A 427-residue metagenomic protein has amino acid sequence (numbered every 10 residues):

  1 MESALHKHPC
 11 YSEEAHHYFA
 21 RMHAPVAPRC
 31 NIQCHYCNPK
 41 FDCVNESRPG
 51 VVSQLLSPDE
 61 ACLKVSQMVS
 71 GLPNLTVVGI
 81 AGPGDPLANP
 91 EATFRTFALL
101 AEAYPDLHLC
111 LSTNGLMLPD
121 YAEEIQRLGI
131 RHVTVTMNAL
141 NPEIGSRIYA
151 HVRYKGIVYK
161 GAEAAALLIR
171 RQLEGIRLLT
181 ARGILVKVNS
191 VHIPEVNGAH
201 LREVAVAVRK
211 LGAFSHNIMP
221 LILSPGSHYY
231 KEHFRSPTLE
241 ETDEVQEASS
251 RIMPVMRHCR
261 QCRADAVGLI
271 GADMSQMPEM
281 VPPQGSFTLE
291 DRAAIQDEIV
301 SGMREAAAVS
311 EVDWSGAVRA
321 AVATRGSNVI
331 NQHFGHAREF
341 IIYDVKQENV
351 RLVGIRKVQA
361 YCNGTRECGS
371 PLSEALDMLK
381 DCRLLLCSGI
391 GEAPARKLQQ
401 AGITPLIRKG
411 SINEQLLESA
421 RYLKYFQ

Functional and structural regions predicted by a protein language model:
M1-E13, Y18, R202-E311: Auxiliary Fe-S-binding modules of radical SAM enzymes
M1-P25, P39-S53, G71-P73: N-terminal [4Fe-4S]-dependent radical SAM core
A27-D42, C259-L269, R396: Local cysteine-cluster metal-coordination motifs and their immediate loop/turn environment, predominantly Fe-S cluster
F41-I80, P90-R95: Conserved alpha-helical substructure of the radical SAM core
E60-V65, G71-V77, Q126, G316-L372: Conserved mixed alpha/beta catalytic, RNA-binding, or beta-rich assembly cores of soluble enzyme, regulatory
L87-M219, S224: Conserved AdoMet/S-adenosylmethionine-binding subsite of the radical SAM
M137-N141, Q347, K409-Q415: Short, acidic/turn-prone active-site loops that include or flank metal/cofactor- and phosphate-binding residues
V353-C387, A393-A395, Q399-P405, I412-N413 (+1 more regions): Compact, charge-rich alpha-helical regulatory domains located at protein termini
